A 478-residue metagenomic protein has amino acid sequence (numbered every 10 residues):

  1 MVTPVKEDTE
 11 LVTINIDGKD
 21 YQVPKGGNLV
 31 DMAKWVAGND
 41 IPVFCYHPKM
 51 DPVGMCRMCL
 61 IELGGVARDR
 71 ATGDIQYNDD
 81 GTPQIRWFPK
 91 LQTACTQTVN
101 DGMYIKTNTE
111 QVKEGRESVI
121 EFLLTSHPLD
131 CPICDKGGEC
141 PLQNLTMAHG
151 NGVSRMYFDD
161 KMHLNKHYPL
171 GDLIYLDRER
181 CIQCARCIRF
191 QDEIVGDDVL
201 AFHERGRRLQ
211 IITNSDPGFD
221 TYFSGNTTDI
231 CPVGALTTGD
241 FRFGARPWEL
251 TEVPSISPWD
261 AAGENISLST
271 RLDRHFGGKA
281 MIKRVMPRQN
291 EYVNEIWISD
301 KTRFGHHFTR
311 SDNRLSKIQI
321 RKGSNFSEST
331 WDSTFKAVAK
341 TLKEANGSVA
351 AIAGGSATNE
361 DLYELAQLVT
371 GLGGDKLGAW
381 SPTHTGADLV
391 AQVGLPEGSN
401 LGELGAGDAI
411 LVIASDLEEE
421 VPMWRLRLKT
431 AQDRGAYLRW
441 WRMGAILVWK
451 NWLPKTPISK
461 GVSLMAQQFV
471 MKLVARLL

Functional and structural regions predicted by a protein language model:
V2-V5, R57-I266: Fe-S ferredoxin-like electron-transfer domains and their immediately adjacent linker/connector regions across
P4-K19: Eukaryote-biased recognition of intrinsically disordered, low-complexity regulatory segments
D17-G27: Short, contiguous acidic and Ser/Thr-rich linear segments
D20, F44-M50, D177-R180, I212-F219 (+2 more regions): Conserved short loop/turn motifs at secondary-structure junctions
D20-Q22, A67, F326: Short, solvent-exposed loop/turn motifs
L29-D31, W35-G64: A basic, amphipathic helix-loop patch mediating RNA/tRNA/ribosome contacts
P128, D177, C184, R189 (+3 more regions): Catalytic alpha/large subunits of respiratory electron-transfer oxidoreductases, centered on bis-MGD molybdoenzymes
